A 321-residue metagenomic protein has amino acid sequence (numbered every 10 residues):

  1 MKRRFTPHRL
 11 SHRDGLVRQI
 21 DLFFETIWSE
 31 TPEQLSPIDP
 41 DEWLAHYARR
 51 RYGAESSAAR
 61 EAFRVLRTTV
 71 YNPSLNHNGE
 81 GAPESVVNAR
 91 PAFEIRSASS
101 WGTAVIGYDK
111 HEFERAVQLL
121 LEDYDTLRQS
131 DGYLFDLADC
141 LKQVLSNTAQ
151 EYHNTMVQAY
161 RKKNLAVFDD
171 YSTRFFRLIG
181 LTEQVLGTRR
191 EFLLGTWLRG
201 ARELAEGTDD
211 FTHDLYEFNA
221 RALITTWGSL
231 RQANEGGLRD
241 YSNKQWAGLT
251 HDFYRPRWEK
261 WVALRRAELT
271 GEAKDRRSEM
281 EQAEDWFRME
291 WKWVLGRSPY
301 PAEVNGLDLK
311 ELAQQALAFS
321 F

Functional and structural regions predicted by a protein language model:
M1-F321: Substrate-binding groove of N-acetylhexosamine-processing glycoside hydrolases
